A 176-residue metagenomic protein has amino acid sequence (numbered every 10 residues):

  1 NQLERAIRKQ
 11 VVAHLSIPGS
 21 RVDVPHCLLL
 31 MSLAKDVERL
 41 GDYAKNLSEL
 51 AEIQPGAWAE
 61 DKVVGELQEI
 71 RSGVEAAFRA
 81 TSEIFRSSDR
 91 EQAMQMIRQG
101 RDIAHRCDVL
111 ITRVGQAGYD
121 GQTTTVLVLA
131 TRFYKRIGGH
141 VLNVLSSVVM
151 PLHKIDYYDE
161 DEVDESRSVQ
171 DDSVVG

Functional and structural regions predicted by a protein language model:
N1-G176: Cytosolic, long alpha-helical scaffolding segments
